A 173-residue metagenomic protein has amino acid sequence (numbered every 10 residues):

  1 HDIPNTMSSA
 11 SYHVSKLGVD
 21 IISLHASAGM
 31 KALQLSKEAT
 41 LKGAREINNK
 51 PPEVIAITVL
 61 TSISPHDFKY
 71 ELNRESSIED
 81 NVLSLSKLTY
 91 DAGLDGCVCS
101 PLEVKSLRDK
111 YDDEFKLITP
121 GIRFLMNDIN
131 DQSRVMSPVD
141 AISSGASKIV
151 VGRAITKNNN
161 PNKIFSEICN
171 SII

Functional and structural regions predicted by a protein language model:
D2-D95, S100-E103, K110-E114, F124-N127: Conserved anion-binding
L17-G29, F124, Q132-I164: Glycine-rich phosphate-binding active-site loops on the catalytic face of alpha/beta enzymes
L33-G43, I142, I155-I173: C-terminal helical cap(s) of enzyme catalytic domains, especially alpha/beta-barrels
S86, K148-V150, E167, S171: Generic alpha-helical hydrophobic packing signal
E103-V104, I155: Alpha-helix capping/helix-boundary segments
D109-Y111, N162-K163: Short amphipathic alpha-helical segments
L117-P120: Short beta-strand->loop
